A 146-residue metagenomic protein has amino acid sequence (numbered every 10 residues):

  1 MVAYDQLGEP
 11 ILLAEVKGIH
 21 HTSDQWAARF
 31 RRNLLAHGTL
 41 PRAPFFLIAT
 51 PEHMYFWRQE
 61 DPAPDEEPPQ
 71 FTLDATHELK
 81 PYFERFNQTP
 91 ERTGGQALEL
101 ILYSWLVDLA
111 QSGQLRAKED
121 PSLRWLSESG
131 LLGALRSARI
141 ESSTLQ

Functional and structural regions predicted by a protein language model:
M1-A43, W57-Q146: A short, conserved, highly charged catalytic patch centered on acidic carboxylates
I48-M54: Short beta-alpha junction loops
